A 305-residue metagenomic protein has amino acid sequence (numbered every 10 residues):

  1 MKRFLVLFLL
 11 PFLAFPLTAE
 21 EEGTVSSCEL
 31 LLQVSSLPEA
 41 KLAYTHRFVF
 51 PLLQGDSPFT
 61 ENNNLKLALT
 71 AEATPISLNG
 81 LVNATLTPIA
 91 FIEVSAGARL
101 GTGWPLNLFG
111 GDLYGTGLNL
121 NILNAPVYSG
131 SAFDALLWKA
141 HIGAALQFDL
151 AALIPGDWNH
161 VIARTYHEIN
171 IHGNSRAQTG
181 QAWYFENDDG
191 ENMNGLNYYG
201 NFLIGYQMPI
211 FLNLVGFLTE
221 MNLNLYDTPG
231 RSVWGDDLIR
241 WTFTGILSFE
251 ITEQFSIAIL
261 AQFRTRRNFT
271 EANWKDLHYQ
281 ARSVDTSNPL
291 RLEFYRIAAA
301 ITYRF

Functional and structural regions predicted by a protein language model:
M1-F4: Positively charged n-region of N-terminal signal peptides that target proteins for export
V6-A14: Bacterial N-terminal signal peptides
A19-P58, G195: Outer-membrane beta-barrel initiation region
G23-V34, N62-P75, V82, V94-G97 (+2 more regions): Transmembrane beta-strand segments that form the barrel wall of outer-membrane beta-barrel proteins
T24-C28, F91-Y206, R231, G235-D237 (+4 more regions): Outer-membrane pore/translocation modules
S35, V49-L53, T60-N62, T87-F91 (+3 more regions): Outer-membrane beta-barrel channels and translocator barrels
S57-N62, K66-A68, E72, L123-S131: Short N-terminal edge-element motif at the start of the domain
S77, N83-I89: Compact, well-ordered interaction domains used in eukaryotic information-processing assemblies
